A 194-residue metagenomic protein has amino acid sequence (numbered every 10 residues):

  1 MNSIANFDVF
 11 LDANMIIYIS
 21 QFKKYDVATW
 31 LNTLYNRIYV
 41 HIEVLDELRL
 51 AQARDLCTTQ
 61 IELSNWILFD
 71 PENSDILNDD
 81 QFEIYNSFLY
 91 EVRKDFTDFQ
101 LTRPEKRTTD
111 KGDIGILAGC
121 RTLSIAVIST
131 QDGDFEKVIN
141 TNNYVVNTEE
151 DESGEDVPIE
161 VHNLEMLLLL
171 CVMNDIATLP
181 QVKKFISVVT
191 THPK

Functional and structural regions predicted by a protein language model:
N2-L123, G133-K194: Active-site-proximal, substrate-binding regions of enzyme catalytic domains and RNA-binding/basic surfaces
V127-Q131: Short hydrophobic alpha-helical runs that function as membrane-insertion/retention elements
